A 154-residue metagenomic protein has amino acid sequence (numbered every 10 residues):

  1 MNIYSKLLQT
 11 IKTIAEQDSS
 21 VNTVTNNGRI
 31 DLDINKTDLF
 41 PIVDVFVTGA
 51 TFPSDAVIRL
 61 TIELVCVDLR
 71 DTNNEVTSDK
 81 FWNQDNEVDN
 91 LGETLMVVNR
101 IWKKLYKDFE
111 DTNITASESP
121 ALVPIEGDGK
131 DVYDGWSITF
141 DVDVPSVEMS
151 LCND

Functional and structural regions predicted by a protein language model:
M1-V57, D108, N153-D154: Small/polar-rich, solvent-exposed N-terminal microdomains that initiate assembly or binding
Q17, P145-M149: Secondary-structure boundary elements
N22-T23, L32-V43, V88-D143: Acidic-leaning, charged glycine-interspersed low-complexity segments
A56-N73, Y133-S146: Oligomerization/assembly interface segments of phage tail-like spikes and tubes
T72-N90: A solvent-exposed, charged loop/short amphipathic helix patch at secondary-structure junctions
N74-S78, M149-D154: Short, charged, solvent-exposed linker or helix-capping segments at domain edges/interfaces that act as flexible hinges
